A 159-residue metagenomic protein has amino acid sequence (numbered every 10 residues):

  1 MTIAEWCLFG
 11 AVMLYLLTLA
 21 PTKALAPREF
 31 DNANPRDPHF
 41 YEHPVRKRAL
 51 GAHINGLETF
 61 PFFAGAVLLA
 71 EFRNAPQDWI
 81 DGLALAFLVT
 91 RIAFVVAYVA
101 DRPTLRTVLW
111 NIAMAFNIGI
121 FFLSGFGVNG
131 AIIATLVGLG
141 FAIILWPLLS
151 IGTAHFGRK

Functional and structural regions predicted by a protein language model:
I3-T18: Alpha-helical transmembrane segments
A20-L50: Cytosolic, membrane-interface loops and tails of multi-pass inner-membrane proteins
A24, I92-D101, L148-R158: C-terminal ends of transmembrane helices
N55-L69, N117: Core segments of transmembrane alpha-helices that mediate helix-helix packing or line hydrophobic substrate/ligand
Q77-A86, I133-G138: Structural signature of hydrophobic alpha-helical transmembrane segments
V95-T107, F122-T135: Membrane-helix boundary connector in multi-pass membrane proteins
W110-L123: Small-residue-rich segments of transmembrane alpha-helices in multi-pass membrane proteins, especially helix faces
F126-G157: Transmembrane alpha-helices
